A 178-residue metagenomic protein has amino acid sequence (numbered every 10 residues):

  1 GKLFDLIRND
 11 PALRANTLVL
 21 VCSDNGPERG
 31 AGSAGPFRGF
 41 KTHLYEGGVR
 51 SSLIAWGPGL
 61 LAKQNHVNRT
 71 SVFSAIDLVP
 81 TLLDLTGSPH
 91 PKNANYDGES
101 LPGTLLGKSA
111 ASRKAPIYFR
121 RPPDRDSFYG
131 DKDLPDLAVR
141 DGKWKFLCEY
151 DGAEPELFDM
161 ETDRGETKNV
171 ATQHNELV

Functional and structural regions predicted by a protein language model:
G1-L3: Short, well-ordered amphipathic alpha-helical segments that serve as non-catalytic structural scaffolds within diverse
D5-Q64, S74: Histidine-centered active-site microenvironments of extracellular/periplasmic hydrolases and transferases
G26-S33, G39-L44, Q64-V67, S71 (+2 more regions): C-terminal cap/loop subdomain of S1 sulfatases and analogous C-terminal strand-loop tails that border
V49-I54, D84-G87, Y150-G152, L177-V178: Short C-terminal domain-edge/linker segments immediately following a structured domain
D163: Intrinsically disordered, low-complexity polar regions and short flexible loop motifs
T167, A171-V178: C-terminal structured subdomain/cap of oxidoreductase catalytic cores
